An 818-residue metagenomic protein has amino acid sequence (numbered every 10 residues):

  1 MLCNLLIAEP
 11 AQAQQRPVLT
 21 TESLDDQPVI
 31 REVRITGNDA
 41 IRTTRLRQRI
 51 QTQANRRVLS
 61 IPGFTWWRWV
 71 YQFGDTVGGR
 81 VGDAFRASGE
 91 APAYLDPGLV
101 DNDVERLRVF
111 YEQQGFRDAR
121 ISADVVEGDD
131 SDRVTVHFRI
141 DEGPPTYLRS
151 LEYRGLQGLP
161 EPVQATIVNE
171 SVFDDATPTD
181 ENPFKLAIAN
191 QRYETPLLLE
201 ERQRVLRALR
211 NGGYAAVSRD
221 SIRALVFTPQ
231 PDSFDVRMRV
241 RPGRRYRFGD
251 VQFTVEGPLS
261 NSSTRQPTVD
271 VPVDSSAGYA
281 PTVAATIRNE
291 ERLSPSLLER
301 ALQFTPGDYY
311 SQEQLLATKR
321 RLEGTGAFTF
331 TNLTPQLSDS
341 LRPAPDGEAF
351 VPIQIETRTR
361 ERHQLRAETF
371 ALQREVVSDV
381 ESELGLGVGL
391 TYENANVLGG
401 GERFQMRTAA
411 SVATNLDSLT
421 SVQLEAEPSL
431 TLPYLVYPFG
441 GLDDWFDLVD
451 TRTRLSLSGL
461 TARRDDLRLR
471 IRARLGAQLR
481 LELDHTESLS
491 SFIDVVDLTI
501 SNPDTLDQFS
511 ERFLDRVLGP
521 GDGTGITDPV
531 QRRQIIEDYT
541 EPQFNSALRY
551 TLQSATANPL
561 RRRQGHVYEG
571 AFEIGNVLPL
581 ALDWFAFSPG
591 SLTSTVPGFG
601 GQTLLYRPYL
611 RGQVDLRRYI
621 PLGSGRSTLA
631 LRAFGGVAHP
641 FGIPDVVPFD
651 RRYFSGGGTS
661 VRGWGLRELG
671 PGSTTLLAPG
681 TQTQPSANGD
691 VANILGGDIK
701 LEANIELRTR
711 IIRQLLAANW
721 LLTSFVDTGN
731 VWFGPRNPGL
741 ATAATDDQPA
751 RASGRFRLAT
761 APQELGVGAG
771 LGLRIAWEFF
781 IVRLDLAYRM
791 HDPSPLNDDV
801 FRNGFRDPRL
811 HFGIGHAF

Functional and structural regions predicted by a protein language model:
M1-L5: Bacterial N-terminal signal peptides
E9-A13: Sec/Tat signal peptide C-region and signal peptidase I cleavage site
Q14-Q373, G385, T408-L416, S421 (+3 more regions): Periplasmic polypeptide-binding modules associated with outer-membrane biogenesis and secretion
D129-S131, P144, R244, L622-S624 (+2 more regions): A generic beta-sheet turn/junction motif
T166-I167, V172-D180, Q191, E291-R292 (+6 more regions): Gram-negative/organellar outer-membrane beta-barrel architecture
P272, P281-R288, F370-E381, E393 (+3 more regions): C-terminal outer-membrane beta-barrel translocator/porin domains of Gram-negative envelope proteins and their
F304-Y309, N394, D746-P749, F756 (+2 more regions): C-terminal soluble interaction/assembly domains
N719-L722, G729, G734, G770 (+3 more regions): Flexible, small/polar- and glycine-enriched "cap/hinge" segments at structural transition points
